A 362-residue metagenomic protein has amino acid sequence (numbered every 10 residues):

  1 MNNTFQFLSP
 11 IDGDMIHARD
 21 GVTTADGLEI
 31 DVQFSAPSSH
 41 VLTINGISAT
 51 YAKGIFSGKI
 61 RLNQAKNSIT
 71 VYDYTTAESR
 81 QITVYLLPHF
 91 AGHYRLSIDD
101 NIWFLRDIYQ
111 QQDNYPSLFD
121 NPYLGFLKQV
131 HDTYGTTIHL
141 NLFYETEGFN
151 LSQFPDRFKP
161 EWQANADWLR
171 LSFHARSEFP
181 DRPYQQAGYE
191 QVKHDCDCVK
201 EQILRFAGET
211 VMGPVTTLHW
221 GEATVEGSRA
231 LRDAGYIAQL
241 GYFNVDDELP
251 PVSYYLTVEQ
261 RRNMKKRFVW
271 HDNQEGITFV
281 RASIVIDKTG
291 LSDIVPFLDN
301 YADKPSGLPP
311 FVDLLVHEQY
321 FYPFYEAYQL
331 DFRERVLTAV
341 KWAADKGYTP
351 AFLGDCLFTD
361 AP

Functional and structural regions predicted by a protein language model:
M1-A25: Short, compositionally biased P/S/T/A/G/V-rich stretches that sit at domain boundaries
I30-A36: Aromatic/hydrophobic beta-strand junction motif of beta-rich domains
K59-S68: Surface-exposed, short loops/turns at beta-strand junctions within beta-sandwich domains
V71-D73: Conserved structural position at the C-terminal beta-strand of extracellular beta-sandwich adhesion modules
Q81-A164, L314: Active-site beta->alpha N-cap acidic-glycine motif
G135-T224, D246-P250, V316-Y322: Metal-dependent polysaccharide deacetylase catalytic core of the NodB/CE4 family, i.e., the active-site-bearing domain
G148-S152, T210-V211, W220-V316: Active-site-adjacent pocket scaffolds in enzyme catalytic domains
Q239-F243, V316-P362: C-terminal domain-boundary segment and adjacent tail
